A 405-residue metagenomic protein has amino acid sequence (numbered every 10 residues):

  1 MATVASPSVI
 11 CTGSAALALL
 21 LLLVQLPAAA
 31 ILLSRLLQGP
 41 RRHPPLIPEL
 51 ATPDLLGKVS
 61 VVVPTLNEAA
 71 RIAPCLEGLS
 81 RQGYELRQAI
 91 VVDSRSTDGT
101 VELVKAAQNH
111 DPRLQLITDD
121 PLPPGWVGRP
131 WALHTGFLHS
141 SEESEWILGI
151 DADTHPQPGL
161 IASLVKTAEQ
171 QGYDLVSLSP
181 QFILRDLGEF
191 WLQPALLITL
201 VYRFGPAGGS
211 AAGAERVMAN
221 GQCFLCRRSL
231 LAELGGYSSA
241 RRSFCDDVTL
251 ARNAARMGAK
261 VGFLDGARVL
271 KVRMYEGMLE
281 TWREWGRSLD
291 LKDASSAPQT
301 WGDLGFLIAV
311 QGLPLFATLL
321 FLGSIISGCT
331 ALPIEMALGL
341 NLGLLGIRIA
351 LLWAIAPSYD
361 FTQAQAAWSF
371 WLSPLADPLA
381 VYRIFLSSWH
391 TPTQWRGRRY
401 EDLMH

Functional and structural regions predicted by a protein language model:
M1-P53, P206: N-terminal membrane-anchoring/stem segments of glycan-assembly enzymes
A28, L36, Q115-L138, T167-L234 (+5 more regions): Long helical/loop segments within the catalytic core of UDP-sugar-dependent glycosyltransferases, especially the large
G57-S60, Q88: Cell-envelope/extracellular polymer assembly enzymes that use nucleotide-activated donors
E77-L86: Short, acidic, metal-binding catalytic loop of nucleotide-sugar glycosyltransferases
E85, D93-L103, D120-P123: A conserved acidic beta->alpha catalytic loop
G99, I150-T167: Acidic donor-binding/catalytic loop of UDP-sugar-dependent glycosyltransferases, especially processive GT2
A168-V201, A232, Y237-T300, H405: Catalytic donor/gating beta->alpha subdomain of glycosyltransferases that bind UDP-sugars
F306-T391: Membrane-embedded multi-pass helical conduit in multi-pass membrane proteins, especially envelope-biosynthetic
